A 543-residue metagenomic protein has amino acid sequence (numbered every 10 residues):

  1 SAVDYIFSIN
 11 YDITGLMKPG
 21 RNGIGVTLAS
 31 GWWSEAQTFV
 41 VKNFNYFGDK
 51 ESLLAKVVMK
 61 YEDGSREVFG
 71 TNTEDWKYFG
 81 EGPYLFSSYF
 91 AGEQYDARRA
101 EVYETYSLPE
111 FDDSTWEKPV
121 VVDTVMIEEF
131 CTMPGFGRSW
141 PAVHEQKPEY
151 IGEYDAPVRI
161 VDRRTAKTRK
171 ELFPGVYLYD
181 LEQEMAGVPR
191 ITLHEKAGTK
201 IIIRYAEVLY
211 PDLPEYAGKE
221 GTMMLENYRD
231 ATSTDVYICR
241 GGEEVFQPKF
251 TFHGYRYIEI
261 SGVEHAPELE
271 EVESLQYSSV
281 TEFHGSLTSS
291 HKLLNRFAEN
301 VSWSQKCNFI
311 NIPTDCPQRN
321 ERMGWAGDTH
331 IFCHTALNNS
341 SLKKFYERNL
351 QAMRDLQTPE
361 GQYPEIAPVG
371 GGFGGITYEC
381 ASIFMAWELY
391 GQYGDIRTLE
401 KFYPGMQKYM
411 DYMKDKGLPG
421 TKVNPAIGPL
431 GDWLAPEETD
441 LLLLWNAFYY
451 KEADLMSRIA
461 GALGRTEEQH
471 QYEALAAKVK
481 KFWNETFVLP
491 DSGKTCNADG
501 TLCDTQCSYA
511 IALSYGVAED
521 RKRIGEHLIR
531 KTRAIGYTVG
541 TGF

Functional and structural regions predicted by a protein language model:
S1-Q318, G327-D328, K344-E347, Y363-P368 (+2 more regions): Extracellular/oxidizing-compartment recognition motifs
W32, G324-F543: Active-site core of glycosidic bond-cleaving carbohydrate-active enzymes
